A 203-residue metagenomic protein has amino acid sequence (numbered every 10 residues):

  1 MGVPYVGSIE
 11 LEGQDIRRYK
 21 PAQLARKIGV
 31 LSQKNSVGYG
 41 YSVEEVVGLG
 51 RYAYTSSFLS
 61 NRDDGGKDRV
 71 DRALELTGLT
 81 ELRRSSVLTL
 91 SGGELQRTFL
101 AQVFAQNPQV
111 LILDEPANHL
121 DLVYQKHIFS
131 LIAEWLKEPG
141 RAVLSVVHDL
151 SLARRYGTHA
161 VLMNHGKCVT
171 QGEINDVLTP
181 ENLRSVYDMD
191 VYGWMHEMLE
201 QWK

Functional and structural regions predicted by a protein language model:
G7-D15, L24: Conserved ABC transporter NBD signature motif
G48, D63-L82: Conserved ABC ATPase "signature" region
S86-L90, E94: Conserved ABC ATPase signature
N107: Conserved catalytic motifs of ABC-family nucleotide-binding domains
L111-E115: Catalytic Walker B motif of ABC-type/P-loop ATPase nucleotide-binding domains
P180-K203: ABC ATPase nucleotide-binding domains
